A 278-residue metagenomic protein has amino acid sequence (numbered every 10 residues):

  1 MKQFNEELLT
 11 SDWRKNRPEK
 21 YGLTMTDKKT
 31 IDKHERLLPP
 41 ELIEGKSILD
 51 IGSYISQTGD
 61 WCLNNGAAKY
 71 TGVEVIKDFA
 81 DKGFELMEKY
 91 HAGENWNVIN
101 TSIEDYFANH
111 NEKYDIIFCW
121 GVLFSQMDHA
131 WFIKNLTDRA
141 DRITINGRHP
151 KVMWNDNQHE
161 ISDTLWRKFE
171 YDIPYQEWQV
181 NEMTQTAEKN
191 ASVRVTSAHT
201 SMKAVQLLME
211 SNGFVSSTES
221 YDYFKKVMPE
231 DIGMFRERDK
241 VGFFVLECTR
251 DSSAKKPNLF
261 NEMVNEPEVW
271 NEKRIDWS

Functional and structural regions predicted by a protein language model:
T26-I43: Conserved alpha-helix/loop element of class I SAM-dependent methyltransferases that forms part of the SAM/SAH-binding
K46-Y54: Conserved class I S-adenosyl-L-methionine
I55-G66: Conserved SAM-binding loop of SAM-dependent methyltransferases across substrates and taxa, primarily the Class I
A68-V73: Short beta-strand element of Class I
I76: Conserved SAM/SAH-binding beta-strand->alpha-helix loop
G83-F84: Conserved SAM-binding loop
A92-I103: Conserved SAM-binding strand-loop segment of SAM-dependent methyltransferases
F118-C119, M127-N135, R139-N271: S-adenosyl-L-methionine-dependent methyltransferase catalytic module, highlighting the catalytic core
